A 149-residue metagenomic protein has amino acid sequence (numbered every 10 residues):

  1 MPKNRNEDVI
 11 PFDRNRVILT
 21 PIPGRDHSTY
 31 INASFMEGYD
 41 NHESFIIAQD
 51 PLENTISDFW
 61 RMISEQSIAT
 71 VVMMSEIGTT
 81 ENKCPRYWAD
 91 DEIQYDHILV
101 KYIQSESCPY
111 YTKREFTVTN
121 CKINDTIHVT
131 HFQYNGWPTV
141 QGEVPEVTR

Functional and structural regions predicted by a protein language model:
M1-R149: Cys-based phosphatases of the PTP/DUSP/CDC25 superfamily and their flanking regulatory architecture
